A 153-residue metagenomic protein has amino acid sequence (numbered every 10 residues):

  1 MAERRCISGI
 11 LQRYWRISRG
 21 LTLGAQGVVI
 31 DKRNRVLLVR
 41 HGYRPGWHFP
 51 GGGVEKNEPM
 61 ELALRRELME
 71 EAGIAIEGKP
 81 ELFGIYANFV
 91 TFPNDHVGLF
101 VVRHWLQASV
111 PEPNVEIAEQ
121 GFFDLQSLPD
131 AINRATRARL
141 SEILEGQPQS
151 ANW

Functional and structural regions predicted by a protein language model:
M1-Q26: Acidic, metal-coordinating catalytic segment for phosphate/diphosphate chemistry, firing primarily on the Nudix
L23-A25, N34, D95-G98, A118: Change "...and in nucleic-acid phosphodiester-cleaving endonucleases..." to "...and in nucleic-acid processing enzymes
D31-E71: Conserved Nudix-box catalytic region and its N-terminal flanking loop in Nudix hydrolases and closely related
D31-N34, V102-A108, L125-S127: Short loop segments at secondary-structure junctions
P45-G46, V115-W153: Nudix hydrolase/Nudix homology domain
A75-G84: A short coil-to-beta-strand element that immediately follows conserved catalytic motifs
Y86-S109, G121, T136-R139, I143-Q147: Active-site-adjacent beta-strand/loop module that shapes the phosphate/pyrophosphate-binding cleft
